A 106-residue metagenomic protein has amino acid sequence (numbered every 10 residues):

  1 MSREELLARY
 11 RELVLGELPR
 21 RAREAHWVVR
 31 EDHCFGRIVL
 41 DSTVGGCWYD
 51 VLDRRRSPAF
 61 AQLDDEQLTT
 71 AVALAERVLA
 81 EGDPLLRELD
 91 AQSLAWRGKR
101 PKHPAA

Functional and structural regions predicted by a protein language model:
M1-A106: Positively charged, phosphate-engaging catalytic surfaces used for nucleic-acid and nucleotide handling
